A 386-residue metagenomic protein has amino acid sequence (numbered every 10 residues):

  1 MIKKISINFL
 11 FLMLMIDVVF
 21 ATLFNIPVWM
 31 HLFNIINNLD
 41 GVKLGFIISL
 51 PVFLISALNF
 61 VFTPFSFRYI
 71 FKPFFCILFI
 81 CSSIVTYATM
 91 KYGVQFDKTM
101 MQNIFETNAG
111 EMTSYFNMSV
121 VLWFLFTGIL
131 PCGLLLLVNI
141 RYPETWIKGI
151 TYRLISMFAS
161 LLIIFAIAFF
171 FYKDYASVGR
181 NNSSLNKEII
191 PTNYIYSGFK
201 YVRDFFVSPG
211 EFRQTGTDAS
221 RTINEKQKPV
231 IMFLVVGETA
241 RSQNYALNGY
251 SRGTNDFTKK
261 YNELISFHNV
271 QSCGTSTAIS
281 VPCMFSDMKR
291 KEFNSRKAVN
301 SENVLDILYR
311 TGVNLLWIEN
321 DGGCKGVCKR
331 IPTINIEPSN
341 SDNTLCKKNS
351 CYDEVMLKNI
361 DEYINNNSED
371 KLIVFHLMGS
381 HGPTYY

Functional and structural regions predicted by a protein language model:
M1-K187: Transmembrane and membrane-interface helices of multi-pass, inner-membrane envelope-modifying transferases
A168-L234, T239-Y386: Active-site-proximal alpha/beta segments of enzymes that process anionic O-linked groups
